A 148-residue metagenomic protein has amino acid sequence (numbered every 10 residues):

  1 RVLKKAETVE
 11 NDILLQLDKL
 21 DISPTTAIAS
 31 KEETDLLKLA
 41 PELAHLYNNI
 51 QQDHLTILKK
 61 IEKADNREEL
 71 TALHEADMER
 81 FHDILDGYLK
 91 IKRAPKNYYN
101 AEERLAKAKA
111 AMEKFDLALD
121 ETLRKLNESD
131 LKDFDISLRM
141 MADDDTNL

Functional and structural regions predicted by a protein language model:
R1-E68: Membrane-proximal, non-transmembrane interface segments of integral membrane proteins
P41-L148: Soluble C-terminal extramembrane regulatory/interaction domains of multi-pass membrane proteins
